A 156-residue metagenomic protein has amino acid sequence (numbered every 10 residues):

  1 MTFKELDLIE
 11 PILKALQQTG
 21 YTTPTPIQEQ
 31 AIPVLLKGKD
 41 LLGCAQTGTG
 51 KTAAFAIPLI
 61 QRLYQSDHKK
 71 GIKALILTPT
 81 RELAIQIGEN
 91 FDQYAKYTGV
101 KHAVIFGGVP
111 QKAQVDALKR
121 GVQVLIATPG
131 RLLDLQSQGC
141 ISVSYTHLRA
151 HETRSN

Functional and structural regions predicted by a protein language model:
T2-L42: Conserved pre-motif I regulatory segment
L6, A15, T19, V34-L35 (+6 more regions): Amphipathic alpha-helical segments that mediate coupling or scaffolding at interfaces
T25, T47-T49, T80, T128 (+1 more regions): Conserved phosphate-coupling serine/threonine residues in phosphotransfer and NTP-handling enzymes
I32-K96: Conserved P-loop/Walker A NTP-binding site and adjacent catalytic elements of P-loop NTPases
K69-D134: Conserved nucleic-acid-binding Ia/Ib motif block in the N-terminal RecA-like helicase ATPase lobe
Q138-Y145: Short basic/glycine-enriched coil/helix segment immediately N-terminal to the Walker B
T146-T153: Conserved small/polar residues in nucleotide/adenosyl-binding loops
